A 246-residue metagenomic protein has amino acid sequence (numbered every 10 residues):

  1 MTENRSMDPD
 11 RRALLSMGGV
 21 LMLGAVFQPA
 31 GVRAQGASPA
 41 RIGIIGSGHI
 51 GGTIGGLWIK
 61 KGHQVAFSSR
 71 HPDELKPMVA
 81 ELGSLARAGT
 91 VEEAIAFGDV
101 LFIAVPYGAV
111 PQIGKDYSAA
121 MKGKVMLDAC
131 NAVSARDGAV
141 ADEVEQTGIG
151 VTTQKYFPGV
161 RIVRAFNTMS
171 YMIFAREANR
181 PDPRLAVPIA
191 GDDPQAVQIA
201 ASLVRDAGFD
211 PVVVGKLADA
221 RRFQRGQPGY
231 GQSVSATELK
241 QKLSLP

Functional and structural regions predicted by a protein language model:
T2-M22, P29-A30: N-terminal secretory signal peptides and thylakoid transit peptides that target proteins across membranes
S38-P39, K60-V100, V105-Q112, D116-A120: Conserved N-terminal Rossmann-fold NAD(P) cofactor-binding segment
S47-G48: Glycine-rich Rossmann-fold phosphate-binding loop(s) that bind the pyrophosphate of adenine dinucleotide cofactors
G51-G52: N-terminal Rossmann-fold NAD(P) dinucleotide-binding loop
G89, Y156-I162, R180-A220, R225-Y230 (+1 more regions): Internal alpha-helical scaffold of NAD(P)-dependent oxidoreductase catalytic cores
Y117-G123, F157, P181: Short, conserved loop/helix-junction motifs that constitute active-site signature segments in enzyme catalytic cores
C130-I162: Rossmann-fold NAD(P)-binding glycine/threonine-rich loop
G138-Q146, V151, E177-Q195: Short beta-strand and adjoining strand-loop segment in the mid-core of the Rossmann-like NAD(P)-dependent dehydrogenase
